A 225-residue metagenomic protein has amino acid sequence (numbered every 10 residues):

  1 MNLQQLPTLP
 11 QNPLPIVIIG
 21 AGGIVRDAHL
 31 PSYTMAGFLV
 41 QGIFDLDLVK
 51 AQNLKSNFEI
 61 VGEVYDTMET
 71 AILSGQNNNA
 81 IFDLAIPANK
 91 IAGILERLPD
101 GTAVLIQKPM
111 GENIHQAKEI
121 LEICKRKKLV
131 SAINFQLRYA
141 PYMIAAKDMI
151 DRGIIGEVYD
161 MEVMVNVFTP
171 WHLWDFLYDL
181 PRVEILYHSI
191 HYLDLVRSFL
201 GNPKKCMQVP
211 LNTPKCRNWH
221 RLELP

Functional and structural regions predicted by a protein language model:
M1-E59: N-terminal Rossmann-like dinucleotide-binding module
V40, V61, N78-F82, I155-V158: Local beta-strand N-terminus motif with an aromatic residue
A51, I120, A146: Aromatic/hydrophobic pocket-lining residues that form π-stacking "cages" and hydrophobic walls in ligand
E63-I123: Beta-loop-alpha module in the N-terminal Rossmann-like domain of NAD(P)-dependent dehydrogenases, especially those
E119-L137, G156-V163: Rossmann-fold dehydrogenase core element
L137-R217: Predominantly a Rossmann-like dinucleotide-binding segment in NAD(P)-dependent oxidoreductases
N218-E223: A short, glycine/Asx- and small/polar-enriched loop/turn that sits immediately N-terminal to a beta-strand
